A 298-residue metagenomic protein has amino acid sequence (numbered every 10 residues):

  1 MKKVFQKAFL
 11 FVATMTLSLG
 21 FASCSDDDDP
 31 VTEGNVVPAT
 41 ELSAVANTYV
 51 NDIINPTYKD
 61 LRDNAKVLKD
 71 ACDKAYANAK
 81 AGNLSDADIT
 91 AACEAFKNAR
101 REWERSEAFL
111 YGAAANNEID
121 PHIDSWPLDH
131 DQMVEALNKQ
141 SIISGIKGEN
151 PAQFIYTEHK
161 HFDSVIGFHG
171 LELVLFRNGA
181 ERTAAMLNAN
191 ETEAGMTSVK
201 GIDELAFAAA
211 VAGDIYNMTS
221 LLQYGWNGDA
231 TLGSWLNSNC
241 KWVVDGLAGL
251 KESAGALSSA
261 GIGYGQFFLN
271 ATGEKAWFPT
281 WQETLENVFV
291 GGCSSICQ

Functional and structural regions predicted by a protein language model:
M1-F11: Bacterial N-terminal signal peptides that target proteins for export
L19-S23: C-terminal motif of bacterial Sec signal peptides marking the signal peptidase cleavage site
S25-D28: Bacterial signal peptide processing site
V31-Q298: Mature extracytoplasmic or organellar-lumen-exposed domains after removal of signal/transit peptides
